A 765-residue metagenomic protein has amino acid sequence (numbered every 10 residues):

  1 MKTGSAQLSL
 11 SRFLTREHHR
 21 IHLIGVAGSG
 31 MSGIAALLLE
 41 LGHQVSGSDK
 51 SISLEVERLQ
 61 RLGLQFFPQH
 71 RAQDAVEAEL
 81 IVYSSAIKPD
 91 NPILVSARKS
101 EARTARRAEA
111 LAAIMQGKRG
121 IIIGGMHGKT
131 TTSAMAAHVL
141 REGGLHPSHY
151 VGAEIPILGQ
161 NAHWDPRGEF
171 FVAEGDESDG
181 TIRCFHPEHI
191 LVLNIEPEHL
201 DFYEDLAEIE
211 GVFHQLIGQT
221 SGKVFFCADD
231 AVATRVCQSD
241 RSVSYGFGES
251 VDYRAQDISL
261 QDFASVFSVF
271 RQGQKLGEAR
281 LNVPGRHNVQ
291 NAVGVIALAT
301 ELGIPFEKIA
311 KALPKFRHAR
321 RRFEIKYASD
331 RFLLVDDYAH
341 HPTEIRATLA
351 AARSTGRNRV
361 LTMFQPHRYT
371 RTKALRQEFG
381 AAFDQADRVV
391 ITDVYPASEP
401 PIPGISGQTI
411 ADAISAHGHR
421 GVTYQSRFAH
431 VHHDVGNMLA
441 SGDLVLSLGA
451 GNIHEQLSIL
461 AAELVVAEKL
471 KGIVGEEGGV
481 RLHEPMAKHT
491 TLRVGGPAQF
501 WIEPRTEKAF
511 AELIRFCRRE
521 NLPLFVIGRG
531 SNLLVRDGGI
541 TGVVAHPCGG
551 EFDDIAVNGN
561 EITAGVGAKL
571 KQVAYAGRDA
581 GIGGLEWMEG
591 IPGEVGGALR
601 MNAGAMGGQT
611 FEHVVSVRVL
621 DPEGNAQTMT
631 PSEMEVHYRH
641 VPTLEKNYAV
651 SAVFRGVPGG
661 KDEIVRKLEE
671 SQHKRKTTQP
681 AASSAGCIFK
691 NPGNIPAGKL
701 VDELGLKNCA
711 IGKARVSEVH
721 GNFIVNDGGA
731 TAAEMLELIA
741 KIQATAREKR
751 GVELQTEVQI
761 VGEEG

Functional and structural regions predicted by a protein language model:
M1-A110, A231, Q256, L276 (+1 more regions): N-terminal leader/targeting and accessory segments in enzymes
F13-H22, G30, L37, L41 (+3 more regions): Nucleotide phosphate-binding/pyrophosphate-handling subdomain across enzymes that bind or process nucleotide phosphates
F13-L14, L37-E40, Q60, Q73-D74 (+4 more regions): Phosphate-binding loop of NTP-binding sites
I121-G125, K571-V615, S684: A gly/ser-rich beta-alpha-beta helix-loop segment of oxidoreductase catalytic cores
R241, G380-S441: C-terminal helical cap/extension that packs against the catalytic core of soluble nucleotide-cofactor enzymes
K469-V595: Anion-binding (especially nucleotide phosphate/pyrophosphate-binding) glycine-rich loop and adjoining beta-alpha core
L482, L533, L620-G765: Phosphate/pyrophosphate- and phosphate-bearing ligand-binding catalytic cores of soluble enzymes
G495, I502-E507, L534-D553, R600-P631 (+1 more regions): Structural signature of FAD isoalloxazine-binding scaffolds in flavoprotein oxidoreductases
